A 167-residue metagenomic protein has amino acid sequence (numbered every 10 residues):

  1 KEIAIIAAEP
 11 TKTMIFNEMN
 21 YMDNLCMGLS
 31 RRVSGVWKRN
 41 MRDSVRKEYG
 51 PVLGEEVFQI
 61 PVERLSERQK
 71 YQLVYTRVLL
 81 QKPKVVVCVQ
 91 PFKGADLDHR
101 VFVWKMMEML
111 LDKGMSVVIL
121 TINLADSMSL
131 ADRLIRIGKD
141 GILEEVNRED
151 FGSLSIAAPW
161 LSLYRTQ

Functional and structural regions predicted by a protein language model:
K1-V33: ABC ATPase nucleotide-binding domain signature region
Y75: Hydrophobic anchor residue at the start of the ABC signature
V89, A95-D96: ABC-family nucleotide-binding domains
R100-K113: Helical segment within the ABC ATPase nucleotide-binding domain
M115-L120: Conserved H-loop
S127-S129: A short, surface-exposed alpha-helical micro-motif characterized by mixed small hydrophobic and charged/polar residues
G141-R165: Conserved beta-strand-loop-alpha-helix hinge in the C-terminal portion of ABC ATPase nucleotide-binding domains
